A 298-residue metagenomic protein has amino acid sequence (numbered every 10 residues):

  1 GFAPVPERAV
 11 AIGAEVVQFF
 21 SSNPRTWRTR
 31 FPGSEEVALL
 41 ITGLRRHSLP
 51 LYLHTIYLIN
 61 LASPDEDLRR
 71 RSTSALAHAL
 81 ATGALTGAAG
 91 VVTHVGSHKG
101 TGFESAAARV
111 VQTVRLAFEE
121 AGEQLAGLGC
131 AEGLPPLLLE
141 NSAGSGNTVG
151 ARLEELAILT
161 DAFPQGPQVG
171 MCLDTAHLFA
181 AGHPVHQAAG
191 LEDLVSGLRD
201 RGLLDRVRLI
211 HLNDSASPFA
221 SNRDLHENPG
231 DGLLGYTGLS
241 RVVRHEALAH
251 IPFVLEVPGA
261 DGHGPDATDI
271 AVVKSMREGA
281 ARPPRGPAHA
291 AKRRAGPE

Functional and structural regions predicted by a protein language model:
G1-T55, I59-A81, G279-E298: N-terminal pre-domain/capping segments
E7-A14, P32-Y52, H78-G87, L116-E132 (+3 more regions): Acidic (Asp/Glu)-rich catalytic clusters
A9, H54, S72, G83 (+5 more regions): Conserved, mostly hydrophobic/aromatic
E15-F20, L49-L53, V169-T175, L204-A216: Non-cysteine beta-strand/loop elements that form the S-adenosyl-L-methionine
S22-P24, I56-L58, G96-H98, E140-G144 (+3 more regions): Active-site beta-loop-alpha junctions enriched in small/polar residues
L61-G170: Active-site acidic/histidine proton-transfer and metal-coordination neighborhood in alpha/beta enzyme cores
V149-A157, F179-H250, P258, G264: Gly/Pro-rich active-site loop or hairpin
G262-P283: C-terminal helical cap(s) of enzyme catalytic domains, especially alpha/beta-barrels
